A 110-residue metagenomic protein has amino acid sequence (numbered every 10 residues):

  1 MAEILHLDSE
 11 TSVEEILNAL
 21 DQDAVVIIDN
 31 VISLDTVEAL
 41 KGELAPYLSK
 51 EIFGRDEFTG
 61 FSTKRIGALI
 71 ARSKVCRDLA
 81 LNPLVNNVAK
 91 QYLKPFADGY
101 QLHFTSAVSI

Functional and structural regions predicted by a protein language model:
M1-Q22, D29-I110: Non-heme Fe(II)-dependent double-stranded beta-helix
